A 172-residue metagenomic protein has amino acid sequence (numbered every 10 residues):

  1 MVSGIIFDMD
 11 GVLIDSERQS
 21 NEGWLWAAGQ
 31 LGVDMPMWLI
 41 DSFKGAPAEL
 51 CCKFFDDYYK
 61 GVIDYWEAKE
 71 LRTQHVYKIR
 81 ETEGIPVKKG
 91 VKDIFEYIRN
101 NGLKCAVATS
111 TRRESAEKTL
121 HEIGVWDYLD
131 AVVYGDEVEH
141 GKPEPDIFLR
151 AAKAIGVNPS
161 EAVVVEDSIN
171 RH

Functional and structural regions predicted by a protein language model:
M1-D41: Active-site neighborhood of HAD-like aspartate-dependent phosphohydrolases
Q19, F43-P47, L71, P86-G90 (+4 more regions): Short beta->alpha linker loops
N21, L25, A48-K53, T73 (+2 more regions): An amphipathic alpha-helix signature
A27-A28, P47-V62, T119, A151-A152: Helix-loop "lid/cap" segments that line or gate small-molecule binding pockets
V33-D34, G61, V125, V157: Helix N-cap/coil-helix junction residues
D34, F55-D93, N101: Metal-dependent phosphoesterase signature
G84-I85, A106, R112-H172: Substrate-recognition "cap/lid" segment bordering the active-site pocket of phosphatases
